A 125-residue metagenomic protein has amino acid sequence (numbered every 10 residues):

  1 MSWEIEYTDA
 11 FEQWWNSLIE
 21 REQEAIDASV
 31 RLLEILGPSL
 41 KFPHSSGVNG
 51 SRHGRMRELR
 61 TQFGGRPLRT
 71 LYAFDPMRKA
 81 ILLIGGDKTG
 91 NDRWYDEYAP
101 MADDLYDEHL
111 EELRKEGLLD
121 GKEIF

Functional and structural regions predicted by a protein language model:
M1-P67, P76-A80, D87-F125: Basic, Lys/Arg-enriched alpha-helical interface segments
